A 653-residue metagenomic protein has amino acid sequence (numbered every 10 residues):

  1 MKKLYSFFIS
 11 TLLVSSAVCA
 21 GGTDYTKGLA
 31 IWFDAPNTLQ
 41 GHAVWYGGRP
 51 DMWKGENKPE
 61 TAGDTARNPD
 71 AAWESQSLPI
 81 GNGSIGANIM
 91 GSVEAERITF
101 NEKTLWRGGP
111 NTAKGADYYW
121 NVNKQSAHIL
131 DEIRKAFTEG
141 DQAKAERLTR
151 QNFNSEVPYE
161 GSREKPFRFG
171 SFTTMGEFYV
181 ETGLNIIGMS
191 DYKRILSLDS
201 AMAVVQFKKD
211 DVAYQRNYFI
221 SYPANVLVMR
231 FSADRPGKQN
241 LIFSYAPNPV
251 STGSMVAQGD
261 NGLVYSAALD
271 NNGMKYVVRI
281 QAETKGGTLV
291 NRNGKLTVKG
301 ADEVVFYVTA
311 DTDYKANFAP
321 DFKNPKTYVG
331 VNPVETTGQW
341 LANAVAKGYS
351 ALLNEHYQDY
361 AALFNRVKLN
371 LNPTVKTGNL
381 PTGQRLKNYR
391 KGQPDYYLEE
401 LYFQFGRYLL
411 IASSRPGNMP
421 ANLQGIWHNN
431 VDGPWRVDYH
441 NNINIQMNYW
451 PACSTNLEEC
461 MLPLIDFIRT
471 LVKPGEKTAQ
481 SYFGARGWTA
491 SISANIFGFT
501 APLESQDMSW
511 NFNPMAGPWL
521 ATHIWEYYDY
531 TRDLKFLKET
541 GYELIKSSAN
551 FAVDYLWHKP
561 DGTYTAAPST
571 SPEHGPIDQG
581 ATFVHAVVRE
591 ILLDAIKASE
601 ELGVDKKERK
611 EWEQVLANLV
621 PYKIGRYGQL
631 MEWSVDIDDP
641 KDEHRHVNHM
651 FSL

Functional and structural regions predicted by a protein language model:
M1-G22: Bacterial Sec-dependent N-terminal signal peptides
S6, S15-S16, S221, S569-P572: Short linear Ser/Thr-Pro motifs
G21-M508, E526, K546, N550 (+4 more regions): Aromatic-residue-lined binding/catalytic grooves and analogous aromatic/hydrophobic interfacial grooves in multimeric
N444, N513-Y527, T540-D554: Extended, hydrophobic alpha-helical segments in both membrane/secreted and soluble proteins
D533-L534: Short loop-to-helix capping motifs
S547, F551-E601: Acidic/histidine-rich catalytic neighborhood
